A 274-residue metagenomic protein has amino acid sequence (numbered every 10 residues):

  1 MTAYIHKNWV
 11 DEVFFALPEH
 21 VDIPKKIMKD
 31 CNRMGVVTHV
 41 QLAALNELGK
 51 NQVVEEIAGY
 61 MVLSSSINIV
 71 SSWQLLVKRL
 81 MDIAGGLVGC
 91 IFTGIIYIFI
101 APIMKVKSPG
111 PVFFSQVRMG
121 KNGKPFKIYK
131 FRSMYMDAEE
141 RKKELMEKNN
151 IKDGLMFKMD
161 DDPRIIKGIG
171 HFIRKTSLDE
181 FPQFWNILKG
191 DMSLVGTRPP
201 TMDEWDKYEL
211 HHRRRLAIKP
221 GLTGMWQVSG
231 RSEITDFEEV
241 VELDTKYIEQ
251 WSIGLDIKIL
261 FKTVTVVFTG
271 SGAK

Functional and structural regions predicted by a protein language model:
M1-G94, K274: N-terminal hydrophobic signal-anchor/signal peptide
G35, Q41-A44, D179-I187, V228-I234: Hydrophobic alpha-helical segments characteristic of transmembrane helices
L45-N46, N51-E55, F113-R164, T223-D244: Short, glycine-rich, amphipathic interfacial segments at transmembrane boundaries or analogous
I69, E238-I253, K274: Compositionally biased, charge-rich terminal segments
Q74-R141, N186, I253, K258-K274: A hydrophobic, helix-centered structural microdomain
G89, G168-T176, T245-E249: Short, well-ordered beta-strand elements within core beta-sheets of diverse protein domains
L155-K219, I259-V267: A short, structured surface patch at a secondary-structure boundary
